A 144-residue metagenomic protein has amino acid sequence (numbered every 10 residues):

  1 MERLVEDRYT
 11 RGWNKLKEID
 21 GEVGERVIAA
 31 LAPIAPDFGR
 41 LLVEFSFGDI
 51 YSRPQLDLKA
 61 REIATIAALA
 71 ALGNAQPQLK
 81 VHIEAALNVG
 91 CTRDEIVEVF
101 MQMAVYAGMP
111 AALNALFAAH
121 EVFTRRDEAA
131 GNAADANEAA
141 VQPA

Functional and structural regions predicted by a protein language model:
M1-L58, N88, N114-A144: Acidic, glycine/proline-rich low-complexity segments that act as flexible tails and inter-domain linkers
K15, S46, V81-H82, V99: A general alpha-helix detector
V43, A60-I63, L79, I96: N-terminal alpha-helical segment
R61-L69, V99-F100: Short, structured motif recognition centered on aromatic/hydrophobic residues
A75-V97, A111-V122: Extended intrinsically disordered, low-complexity coil regions enriched in Ser, Thr, Gly, Ala and often Pro
V99-Q102, D135: Short linear loop/turn motifs
Q102-M103, H120: Short secondary-structure capping/turn micro-motifs that flank functional sites
A104-M109: C-terminal structural segments of small proteins and small subunits
